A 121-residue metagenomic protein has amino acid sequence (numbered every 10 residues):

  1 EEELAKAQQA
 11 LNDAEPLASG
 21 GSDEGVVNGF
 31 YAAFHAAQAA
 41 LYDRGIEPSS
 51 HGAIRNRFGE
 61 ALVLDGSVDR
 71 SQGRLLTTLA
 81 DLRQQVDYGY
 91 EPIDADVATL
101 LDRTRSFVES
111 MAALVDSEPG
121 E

Functional and structural regions predicted by a protein language model:
E1-E121: Terminal alpha-helical segments
